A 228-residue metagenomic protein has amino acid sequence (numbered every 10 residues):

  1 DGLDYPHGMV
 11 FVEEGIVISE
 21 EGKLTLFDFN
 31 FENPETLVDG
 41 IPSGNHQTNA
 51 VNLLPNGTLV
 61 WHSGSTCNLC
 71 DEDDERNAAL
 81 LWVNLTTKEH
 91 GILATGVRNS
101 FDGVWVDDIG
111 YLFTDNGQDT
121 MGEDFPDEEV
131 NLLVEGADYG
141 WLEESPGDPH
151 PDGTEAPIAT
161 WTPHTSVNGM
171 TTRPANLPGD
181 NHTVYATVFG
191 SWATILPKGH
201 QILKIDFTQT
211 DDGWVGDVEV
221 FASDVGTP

Functional and structural regions predicted by a protein language model:
D1-I16: Blade-loop segments of beta-propeller domains
D1-L3, L37-S43, G91-G96, A159-T162 (+1 more regions): Surface loop/turn motifs at the tips and blade-to-blade linkers of beta-strand repeat domains
H7-V10, N52, V104, T171: Conserved beta-strand position repeated across blades of beta-propeller domains
V12-E13, E20-G22, N30, P55 (+4 more regions): Short loop/turn segments that connect beta-strands within the blades of beta-propeller domains, predominantly WD40
G15-I16, K23, T58-V60, I109-Y111 (+1 more regions): Generic structural signal for coil-to-beta-strand starts
I18-E21, D28-F31, D74, A94 (+3 more regions): Non-catalytic, surface-exposed connector residues within folded enzymatic/regulatory domains
E21-P55, W61-N68, E89: Asp-box/WD-like beta-propeller blade repeats and closely related beta-sheet repeat scaffolds
T48, S65-N68, A78, W82-K88 (+1 more regions): Beta-propeller domain segments
